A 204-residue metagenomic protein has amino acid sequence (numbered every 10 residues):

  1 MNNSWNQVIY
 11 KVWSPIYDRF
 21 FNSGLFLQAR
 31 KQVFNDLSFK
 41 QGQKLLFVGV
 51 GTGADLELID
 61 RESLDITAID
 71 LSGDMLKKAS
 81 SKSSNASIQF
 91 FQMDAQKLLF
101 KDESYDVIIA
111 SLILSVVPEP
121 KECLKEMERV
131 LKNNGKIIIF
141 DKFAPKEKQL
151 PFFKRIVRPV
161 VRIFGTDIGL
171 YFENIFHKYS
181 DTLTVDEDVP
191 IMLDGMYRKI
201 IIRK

Functional and structural regions predicted by a protein language model:
M1-K40, A54-L58, K78, K82 (+1 more regions): Conserved class I S-adenosyl-L-methionine
S4, F20-S23, I138-M196: C-terminal alpha-helical "lid/dimerization" subdomain adjacent to the S-adenosyl-L-methionine
K44, N134-K136: Short glycine-centered segments of the SAM/dcSAM-binding site in methyltransferase folds
K44-K97: Class I SAM-dependent methyltransferase SAM/SAH-binding core
Q96-V107: A short acidic, Gly/Pro-enriched loop at the edge of an enzyme's catalytic core that lines a small-molecule cofactor
V107-E119: A short SAM/SAH-binding and catalytic strip from SAM-dependent methyltransferases
K121-N133: A short glycine-rich, Lys/Arg-flanked "PGG" loop and its adjoining helix->strand segment in the class I
K199-K204: C-terminal lobe and adjacent flexible extensions of AdoMet/dcAdoMet transferase-like proteins
